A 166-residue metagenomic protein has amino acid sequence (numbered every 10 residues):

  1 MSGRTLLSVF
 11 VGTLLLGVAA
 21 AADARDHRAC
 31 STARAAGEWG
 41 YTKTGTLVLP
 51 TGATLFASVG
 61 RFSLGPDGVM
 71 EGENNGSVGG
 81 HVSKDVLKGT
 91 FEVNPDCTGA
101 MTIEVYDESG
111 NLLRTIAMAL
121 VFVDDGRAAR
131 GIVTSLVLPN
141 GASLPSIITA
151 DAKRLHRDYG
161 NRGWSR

Functional and structural regions predicted by a protein language model:
M1-R4: N-terminal secretory signal peptides that target proteins for export/translocation
S8-G17: Bacterial N-terminal signal peptides
A22-R166: Mature soluble binding/inhibitory domains
